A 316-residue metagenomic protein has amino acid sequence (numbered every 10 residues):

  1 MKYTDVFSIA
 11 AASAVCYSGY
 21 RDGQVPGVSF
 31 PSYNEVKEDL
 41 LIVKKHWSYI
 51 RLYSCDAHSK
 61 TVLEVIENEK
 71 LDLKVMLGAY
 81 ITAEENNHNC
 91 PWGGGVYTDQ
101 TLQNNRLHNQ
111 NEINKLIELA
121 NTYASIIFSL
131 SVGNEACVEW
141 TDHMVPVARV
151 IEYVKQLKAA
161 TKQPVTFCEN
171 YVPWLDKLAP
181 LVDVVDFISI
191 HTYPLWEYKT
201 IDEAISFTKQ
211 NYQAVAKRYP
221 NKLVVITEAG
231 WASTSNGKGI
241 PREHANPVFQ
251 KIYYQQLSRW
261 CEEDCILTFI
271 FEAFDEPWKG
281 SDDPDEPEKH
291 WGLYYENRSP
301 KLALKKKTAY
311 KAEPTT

Functional and structural regions predicted by a protein language model:
A14-P91, R106: N-terminal carbohydrate-binding/catalytic regions of secreted carbohydrate-active enzymes
V25-G27, R242-H244, W260-T316: Aromatic-rich peripheral "rim/lid" segments of glycoside hydrolase catalytic domains that contact and position glycan
I50, L130, I188, I226-E228 (+1 more regions): Conserved, mostly hydrophobic/aromatic
K60-E67, L116-I117, H143-V147, N170-D186 (+1 more regions): Distinct, well-ordered alpha-helical segments
V62-Q163: Substrate-binding cleft of extracellular glycoside hydrolase catalytic domains
L77-A79, H88, F128, N134 (+2 more regions): Aromatic- and acid-rich polysaccharide-binding/catalytic face of secreted or lumenal carbohydrate-active enzymes
V138, D142, T192-W196, P220-Q250 (+1 more regions): Active-site clefts of carbohydrate-active enzymes
L157-L175, K222-G230, L267-W278: Aromatic-lined carbohydrate-recognition surfaces of secreted/lumenal glycan-active proteins
